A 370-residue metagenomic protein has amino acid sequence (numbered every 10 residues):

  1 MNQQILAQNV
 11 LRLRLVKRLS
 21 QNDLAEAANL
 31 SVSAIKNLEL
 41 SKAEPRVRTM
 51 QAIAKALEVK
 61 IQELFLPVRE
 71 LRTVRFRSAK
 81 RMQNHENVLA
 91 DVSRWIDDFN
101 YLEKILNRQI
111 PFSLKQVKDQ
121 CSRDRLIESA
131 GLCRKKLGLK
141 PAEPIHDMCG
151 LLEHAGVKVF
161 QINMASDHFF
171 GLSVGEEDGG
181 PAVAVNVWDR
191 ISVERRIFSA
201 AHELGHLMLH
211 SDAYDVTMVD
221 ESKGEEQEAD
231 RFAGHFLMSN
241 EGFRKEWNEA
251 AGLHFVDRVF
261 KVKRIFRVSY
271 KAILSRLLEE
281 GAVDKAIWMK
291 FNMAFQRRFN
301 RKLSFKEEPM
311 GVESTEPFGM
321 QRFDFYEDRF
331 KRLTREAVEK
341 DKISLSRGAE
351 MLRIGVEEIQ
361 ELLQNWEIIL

Functional and structural regions predicted by a protein language model:
M1-L370: Active-site hotspot residues in diverse enzymes, especially metal/ion-binding acidic/histidine motifs
